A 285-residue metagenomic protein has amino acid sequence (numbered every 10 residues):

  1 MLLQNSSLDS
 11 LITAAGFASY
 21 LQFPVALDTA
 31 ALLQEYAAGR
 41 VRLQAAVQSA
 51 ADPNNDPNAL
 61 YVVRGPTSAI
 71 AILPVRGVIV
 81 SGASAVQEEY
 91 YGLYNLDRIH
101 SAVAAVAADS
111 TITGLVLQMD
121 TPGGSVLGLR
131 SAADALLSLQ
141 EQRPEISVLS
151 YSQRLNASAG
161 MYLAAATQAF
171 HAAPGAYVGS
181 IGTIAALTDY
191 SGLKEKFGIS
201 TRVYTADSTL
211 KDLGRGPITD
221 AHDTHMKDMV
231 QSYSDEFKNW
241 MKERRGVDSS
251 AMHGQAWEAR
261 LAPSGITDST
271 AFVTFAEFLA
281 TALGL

Functional and structural regions predicted by a protein language model:
M1-L285: N-terminal organellar transit peptides
